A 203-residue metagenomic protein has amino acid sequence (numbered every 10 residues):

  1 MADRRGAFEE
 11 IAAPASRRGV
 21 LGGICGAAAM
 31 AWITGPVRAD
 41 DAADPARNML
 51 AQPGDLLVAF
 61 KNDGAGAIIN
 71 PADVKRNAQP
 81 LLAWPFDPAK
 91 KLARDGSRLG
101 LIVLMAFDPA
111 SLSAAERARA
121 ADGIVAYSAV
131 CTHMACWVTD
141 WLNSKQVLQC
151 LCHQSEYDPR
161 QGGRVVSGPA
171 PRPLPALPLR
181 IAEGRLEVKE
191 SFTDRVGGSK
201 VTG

Functional and structural regions predicted by a protein language model:
M1-A15: N-terminal secretory signal peptides
A7, I68-N70, K91, N143-S144 (+1 more regions): Intrinsically disordered, low-complexity segments enriched in polar/charged residues with Gly/Pro, especially when
A13-G19, A27-L50: N-terminal twin-arginine translocation
D40-V130, M134-D140, I181-G203: N-terminal pre-ligand scaffold of iron-sulfur
T132-S155, R160-P173: Acidic, glycine-rich flexible loop segments
Y157-G198: Short Fe-S-cluster ligation motifs
